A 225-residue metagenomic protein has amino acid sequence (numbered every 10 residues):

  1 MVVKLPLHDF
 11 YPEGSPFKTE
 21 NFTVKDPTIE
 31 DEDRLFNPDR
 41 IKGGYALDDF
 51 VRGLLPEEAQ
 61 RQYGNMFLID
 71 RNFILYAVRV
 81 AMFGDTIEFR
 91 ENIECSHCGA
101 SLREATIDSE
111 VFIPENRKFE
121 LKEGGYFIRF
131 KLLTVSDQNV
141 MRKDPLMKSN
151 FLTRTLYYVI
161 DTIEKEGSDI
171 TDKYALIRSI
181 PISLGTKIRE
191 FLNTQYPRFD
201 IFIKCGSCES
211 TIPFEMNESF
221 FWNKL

Functional and structural regions predicted by a protein language model:
M1-L225: Short, surface-exposed, charged amphipathic helix/loop patches that serve as local interaction elements
